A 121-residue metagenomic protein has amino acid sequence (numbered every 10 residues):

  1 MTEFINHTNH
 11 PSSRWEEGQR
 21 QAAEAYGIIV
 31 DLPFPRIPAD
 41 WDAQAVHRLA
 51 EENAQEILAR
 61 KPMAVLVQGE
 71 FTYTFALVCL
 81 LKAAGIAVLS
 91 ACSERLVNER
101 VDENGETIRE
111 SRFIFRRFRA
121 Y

Functional and structural regions predicted by a protein language model:
M1-P62, A76-C79, A83-Y121: Long, low-complexity, Lys/Arg-enriched
M63-G69: Short glycine-rich phosphate-binding loop at a beta-alpha junction
T72: Conserved histidine-centered catalytic loops in small-molecule metabolism enzymes
